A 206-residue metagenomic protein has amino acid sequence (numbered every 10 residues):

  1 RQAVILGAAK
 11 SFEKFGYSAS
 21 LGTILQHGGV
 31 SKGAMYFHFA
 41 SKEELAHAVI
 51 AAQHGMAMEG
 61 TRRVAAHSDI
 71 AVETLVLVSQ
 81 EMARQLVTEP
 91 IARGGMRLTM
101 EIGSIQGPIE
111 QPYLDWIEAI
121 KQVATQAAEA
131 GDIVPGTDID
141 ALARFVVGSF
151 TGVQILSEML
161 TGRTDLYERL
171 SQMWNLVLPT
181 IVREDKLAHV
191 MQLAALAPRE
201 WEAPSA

Functional and structural regions predicted by a protein language model:
A3, G7-E44, A48: Helix-turn-helix
A48, E59-A92, I139, A143: Hydrophobic alpha-helical connector segments
V64, R93-M96, S157-L160: Secondary-structure edge/capping motif, primarily at the C-terminal ends of alpha-helices and the immediately following
E73, P108-D115, E129-F145, T164-Q172: All-alpha amphipathic helical-bundle segments outside canonical DNA-binding/catalytic cores that form hydrophobic
Q80-I133: Short secondary-structure transition hinges
E81-Q85, E89, S149, V153-L156 (+1 more regions): Phosphate/oxyanion-binding loops and surfaces in catalytic or ligand/nucleic-acid-binding neighborhoods
I117-E118, Q122-A130, L160-A206: C-terminal peripheral helix-coil segments that are non-catalytic and often amphipathic
